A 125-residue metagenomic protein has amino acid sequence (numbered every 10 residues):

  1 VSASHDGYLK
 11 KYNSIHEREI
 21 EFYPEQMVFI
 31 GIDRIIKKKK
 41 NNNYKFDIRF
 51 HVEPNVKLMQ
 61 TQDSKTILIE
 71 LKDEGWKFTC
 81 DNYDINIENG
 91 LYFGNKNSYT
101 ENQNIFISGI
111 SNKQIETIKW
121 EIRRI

Functional and structural regions predicted by a protein language model:
V1-I125: CBM-like, beta-strand-rich accessory domains located in the C-terminal region of large, secreted polysaccharide-active
